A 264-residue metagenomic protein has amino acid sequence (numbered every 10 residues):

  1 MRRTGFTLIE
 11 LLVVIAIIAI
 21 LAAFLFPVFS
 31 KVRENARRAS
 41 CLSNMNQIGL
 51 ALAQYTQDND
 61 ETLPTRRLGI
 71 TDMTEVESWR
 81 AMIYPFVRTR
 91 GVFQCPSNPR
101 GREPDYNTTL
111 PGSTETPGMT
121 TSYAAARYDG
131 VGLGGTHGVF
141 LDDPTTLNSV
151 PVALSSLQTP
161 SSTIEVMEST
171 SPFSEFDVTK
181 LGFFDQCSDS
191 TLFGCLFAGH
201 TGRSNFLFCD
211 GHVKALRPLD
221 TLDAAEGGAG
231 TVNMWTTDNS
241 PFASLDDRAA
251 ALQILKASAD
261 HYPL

Functional and structural regions predicted by a protein language model:
R2-S43: Amphipathic alpha-helical segments typified by the pilin-like N-terminal helix that continues immediately C-terminal
C41-L264: Short, well-structured segments within or immediately adjacent to enzyme catalytic domains that line ligand-binding
